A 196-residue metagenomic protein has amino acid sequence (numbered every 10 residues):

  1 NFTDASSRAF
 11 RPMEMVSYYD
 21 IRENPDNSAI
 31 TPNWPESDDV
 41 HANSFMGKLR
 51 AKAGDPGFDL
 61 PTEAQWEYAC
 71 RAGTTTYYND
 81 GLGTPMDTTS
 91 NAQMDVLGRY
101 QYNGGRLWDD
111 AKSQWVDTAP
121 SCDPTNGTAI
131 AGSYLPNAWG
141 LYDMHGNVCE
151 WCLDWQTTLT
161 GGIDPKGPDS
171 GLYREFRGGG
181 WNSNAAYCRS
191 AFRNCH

Functional and structural regions predicted by a protein language model:
S7, P12-N194: Functional-site microenvironments in short loops/helix caps that host divalent-cation chemistry
